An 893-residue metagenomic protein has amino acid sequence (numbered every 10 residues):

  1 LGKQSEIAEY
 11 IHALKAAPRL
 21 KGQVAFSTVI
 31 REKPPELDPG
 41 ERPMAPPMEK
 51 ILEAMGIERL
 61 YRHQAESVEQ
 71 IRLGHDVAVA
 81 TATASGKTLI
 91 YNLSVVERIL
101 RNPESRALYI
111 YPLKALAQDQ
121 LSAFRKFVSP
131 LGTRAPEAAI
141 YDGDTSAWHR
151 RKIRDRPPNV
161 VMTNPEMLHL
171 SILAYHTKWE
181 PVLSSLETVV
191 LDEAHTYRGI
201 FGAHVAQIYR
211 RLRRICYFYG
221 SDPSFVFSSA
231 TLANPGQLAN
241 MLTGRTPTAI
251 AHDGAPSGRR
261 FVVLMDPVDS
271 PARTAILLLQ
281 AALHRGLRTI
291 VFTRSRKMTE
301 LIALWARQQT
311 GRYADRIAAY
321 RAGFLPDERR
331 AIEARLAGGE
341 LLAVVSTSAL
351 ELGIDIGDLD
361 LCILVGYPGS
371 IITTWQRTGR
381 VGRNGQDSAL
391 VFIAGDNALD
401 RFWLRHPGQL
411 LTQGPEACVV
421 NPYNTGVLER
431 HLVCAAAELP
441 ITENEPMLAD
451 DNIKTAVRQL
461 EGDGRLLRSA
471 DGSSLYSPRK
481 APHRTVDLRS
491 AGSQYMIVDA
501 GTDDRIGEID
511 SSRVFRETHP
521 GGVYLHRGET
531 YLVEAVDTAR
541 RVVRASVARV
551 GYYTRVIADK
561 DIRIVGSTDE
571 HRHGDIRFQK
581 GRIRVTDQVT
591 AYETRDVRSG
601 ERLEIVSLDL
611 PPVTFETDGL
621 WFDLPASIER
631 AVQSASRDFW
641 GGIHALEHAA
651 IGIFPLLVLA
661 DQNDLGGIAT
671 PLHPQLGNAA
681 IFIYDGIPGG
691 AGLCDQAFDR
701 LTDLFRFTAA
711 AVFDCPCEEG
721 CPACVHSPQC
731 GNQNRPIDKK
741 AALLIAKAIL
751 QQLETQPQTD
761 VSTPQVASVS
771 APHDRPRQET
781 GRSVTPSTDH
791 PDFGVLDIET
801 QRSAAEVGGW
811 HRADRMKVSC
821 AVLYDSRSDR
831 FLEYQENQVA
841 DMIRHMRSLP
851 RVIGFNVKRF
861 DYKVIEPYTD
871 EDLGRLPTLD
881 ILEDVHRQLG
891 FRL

Functional and structural regions predicted by a protein language model:
I11-M55, R59-R62, E66, I71-A78 (+5 more regions): Helicase motor core with emphasis on the C-terminal RecA-like subdomain
H195, T800-R802, R859, E883: Short, glycine/acidic-enriched loop or turn micro-motifs at the edges of active sites
S346, V365, R527, T586 (+8 more regions): Short His-Asn-centered micro-motif
S388-L390, D396-Q413, H431-P446, R458-Q459 (+5 more regions): Extended Lys/Arg-rich polyanion-binding regions
C715, G720-C724: Short cysteine clusters
T763-D774: Intrinsic, low-complexity polybasic segments
G781-R851: Conserved RNase H-like, two-metal-ion catalytic cores of nucleic-acid enzymes
L823-L893: Conserved DEDDh/DEDDy metal-dependent 3′-5′ exonuclease domain
